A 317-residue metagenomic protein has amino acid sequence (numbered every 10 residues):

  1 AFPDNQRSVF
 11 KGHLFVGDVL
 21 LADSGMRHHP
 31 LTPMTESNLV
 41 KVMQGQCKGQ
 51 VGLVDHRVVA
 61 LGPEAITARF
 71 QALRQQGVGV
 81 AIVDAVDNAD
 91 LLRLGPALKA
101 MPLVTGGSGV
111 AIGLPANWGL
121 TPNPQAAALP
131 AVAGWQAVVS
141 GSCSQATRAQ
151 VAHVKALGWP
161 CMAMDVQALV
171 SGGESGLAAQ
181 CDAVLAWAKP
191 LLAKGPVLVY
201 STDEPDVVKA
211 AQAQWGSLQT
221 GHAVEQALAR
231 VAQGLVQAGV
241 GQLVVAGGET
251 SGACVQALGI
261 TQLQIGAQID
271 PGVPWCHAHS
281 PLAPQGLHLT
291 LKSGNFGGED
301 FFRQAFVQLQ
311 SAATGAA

Functional and structural regions predicted by a protein language model:
A1, V51-H56, A81-A85, L103-S108 (+6 more regions): General beta-strand structural signal in soluble alpha/beta enzymes
A1-L91, Q308-A317: Cap/lid and interdomain-hinge subdomains that line or gate substrate/regulatory clefts in soluble alpha/beta enzymes
A1-S37, V240, V245-D300, Q304 (+1 more regions): Active-site histidine-anchored catalytic micro-motif
Q6-F15, A65-I66, L92-A97, P115-G119 (+4 more regions): Short acidic, glycine/serine/threonine-rich loops at helix termini
R93-P96, I112, Q180-V184, K189 (+1 more regions): Catalytic cores of soluble, metal-dependent hydrolases
G107-A133, Q233, A267-T290, G294: Short, flexible loop segments at boundaries between secondary-structure elements
A128-Q136, S140-A227: A glycine- and small/hydrophobic-rich beta-loop-beta segment that serves as a flexible "lid/hinge" or phosphate-binding
